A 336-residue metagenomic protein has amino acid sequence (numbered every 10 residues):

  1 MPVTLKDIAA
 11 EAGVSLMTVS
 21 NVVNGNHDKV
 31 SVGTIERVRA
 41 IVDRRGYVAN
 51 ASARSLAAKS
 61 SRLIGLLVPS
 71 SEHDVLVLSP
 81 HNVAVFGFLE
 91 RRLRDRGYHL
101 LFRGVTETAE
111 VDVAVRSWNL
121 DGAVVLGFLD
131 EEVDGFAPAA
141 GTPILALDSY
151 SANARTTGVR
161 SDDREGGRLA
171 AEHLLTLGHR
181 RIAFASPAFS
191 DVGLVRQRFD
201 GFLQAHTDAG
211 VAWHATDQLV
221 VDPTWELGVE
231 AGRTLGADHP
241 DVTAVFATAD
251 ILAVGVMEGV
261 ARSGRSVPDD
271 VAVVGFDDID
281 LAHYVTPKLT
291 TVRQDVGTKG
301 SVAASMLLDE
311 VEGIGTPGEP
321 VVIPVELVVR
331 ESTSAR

Functional and structural regions predicted by a protein language model:
M1-R62: N-terminal helix-turn-helix DNA-binding module of bacterial transcription factors
V3, K59, L63-E172, A237 (+2 more regions): Alpha-helical recognition/docking segments in bacterial nutrient-uptake and carbohydrate-utilization systems
S15, R62, D121, R180-I182 (+1 more regions): Short acidic/polar active-site loop segments enriched in Thr and Asp
S71-V83, F102-E110, L129, V159-L169 (+5 more regions): Hinge/beta->alpha junction and helix N-cap segments in small-molecule ligand-binding domains
R180-R181, W213-D217, V267-A272: Short acidic capping loops at alpha-helix termini that bridge into adjacent secondary structure
V229, R233-R336: Flexible loop/turn connectors
